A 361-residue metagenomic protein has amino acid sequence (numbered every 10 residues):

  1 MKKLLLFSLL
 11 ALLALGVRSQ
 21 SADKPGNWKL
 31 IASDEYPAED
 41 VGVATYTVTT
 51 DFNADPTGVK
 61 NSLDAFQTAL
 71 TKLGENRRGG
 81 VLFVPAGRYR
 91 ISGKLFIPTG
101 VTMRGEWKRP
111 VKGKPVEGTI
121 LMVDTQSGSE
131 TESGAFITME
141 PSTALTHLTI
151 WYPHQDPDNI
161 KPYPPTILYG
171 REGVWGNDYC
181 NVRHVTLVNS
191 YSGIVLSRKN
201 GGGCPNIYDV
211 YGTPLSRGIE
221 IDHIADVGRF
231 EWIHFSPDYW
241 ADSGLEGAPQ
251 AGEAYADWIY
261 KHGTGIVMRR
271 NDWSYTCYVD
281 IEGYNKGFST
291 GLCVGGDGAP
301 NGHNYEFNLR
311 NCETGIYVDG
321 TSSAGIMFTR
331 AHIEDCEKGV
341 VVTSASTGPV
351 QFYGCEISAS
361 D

Functional and structural regions predicted by a protein language model:
K2-L5, L9, G16-P85, R90-Y163 (+5 more regions): Extracellular "leader-to-stem" segments immediately downstream of a signal peptide or signal-anchor in secreted/lumenal
F66, V116-I137, D158-G173, N189-R198 (+6 more regions): Extracellular beta-strand/beta-solenoid scaffold signature
P85, S92, P98, R104-E106 (+24 more regions): Feature marks extracellular polysaccharide-active and adherence modules
P141-T143, N177, A225, D272 (+2 more regions): Small-residue (G/S/T/A) turn/hinge positions that recur once per unit in extracellular repeat modules
N177, G202, V267, S274 (+1 more regions): Polyanion-binding and phosphate-handling cores
T264, G325-F328: Core solenoid repeat modules with strong leucine/isoleucine-rich periodicity, prominently canonical LRR arrays but also
